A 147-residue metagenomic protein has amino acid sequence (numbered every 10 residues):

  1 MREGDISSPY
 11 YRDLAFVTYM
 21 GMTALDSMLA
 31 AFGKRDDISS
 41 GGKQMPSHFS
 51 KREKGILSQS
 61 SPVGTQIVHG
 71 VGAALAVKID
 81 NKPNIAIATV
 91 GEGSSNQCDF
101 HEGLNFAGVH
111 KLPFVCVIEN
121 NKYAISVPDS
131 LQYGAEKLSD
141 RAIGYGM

Functional and structural regions predicted by a protein language model:
M1-H110, P128-G134, S139, G144-G146: Cofactor-binding active-site loop characterized by glycine-rich and histidine/acidic residues
R12, E119-K122: Short, ordered loop/turn segments at secondary-structure junctions
G91, I118-E119: Active-site flanking residues adjacent to catalytic metal/cofactor-binding acidic residues
P113-F114: Short, proline-centered helix/strand-breaking motifs
A124-S126: A short acidic, helix-capping loop that chelates divalent metal ions and anchors anionic groups
